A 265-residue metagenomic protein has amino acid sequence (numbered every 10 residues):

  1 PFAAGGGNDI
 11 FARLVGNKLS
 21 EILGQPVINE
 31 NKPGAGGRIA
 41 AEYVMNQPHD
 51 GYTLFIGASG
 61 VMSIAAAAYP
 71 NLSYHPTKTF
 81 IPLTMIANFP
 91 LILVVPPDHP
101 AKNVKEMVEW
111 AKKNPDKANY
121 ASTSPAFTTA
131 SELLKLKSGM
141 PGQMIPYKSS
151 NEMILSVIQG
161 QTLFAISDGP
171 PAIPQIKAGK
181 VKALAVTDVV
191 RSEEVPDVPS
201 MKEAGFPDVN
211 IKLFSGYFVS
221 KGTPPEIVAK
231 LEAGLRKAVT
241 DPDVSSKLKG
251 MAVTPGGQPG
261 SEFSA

Functional and structural regions predicted by a protein language model:
P1-K78, D116-A118, A126-F127, S138-P170 (+2 more regions): N-terminal (or domain-start) structured segment
L19, N46-Y52, A67-E152, F164 (+3 more regions): Hinge/capping helix and adjacent helix->loop/strand transition within the periplasmic-binding protein
A41, Y120-A121, L184, S246-L248 (+1 more regions): Short, hydrophobic secondary-structure boundary micro-motifs
A58-S59, P97, D168-P170, D188-V189 (+1 more regions): Short secondary-structure boundary segments
N151-N210: Anionic-ligand binding region
P259-A265: Extracellular/periplasmic bilobal clamshell ligand-binding domains
